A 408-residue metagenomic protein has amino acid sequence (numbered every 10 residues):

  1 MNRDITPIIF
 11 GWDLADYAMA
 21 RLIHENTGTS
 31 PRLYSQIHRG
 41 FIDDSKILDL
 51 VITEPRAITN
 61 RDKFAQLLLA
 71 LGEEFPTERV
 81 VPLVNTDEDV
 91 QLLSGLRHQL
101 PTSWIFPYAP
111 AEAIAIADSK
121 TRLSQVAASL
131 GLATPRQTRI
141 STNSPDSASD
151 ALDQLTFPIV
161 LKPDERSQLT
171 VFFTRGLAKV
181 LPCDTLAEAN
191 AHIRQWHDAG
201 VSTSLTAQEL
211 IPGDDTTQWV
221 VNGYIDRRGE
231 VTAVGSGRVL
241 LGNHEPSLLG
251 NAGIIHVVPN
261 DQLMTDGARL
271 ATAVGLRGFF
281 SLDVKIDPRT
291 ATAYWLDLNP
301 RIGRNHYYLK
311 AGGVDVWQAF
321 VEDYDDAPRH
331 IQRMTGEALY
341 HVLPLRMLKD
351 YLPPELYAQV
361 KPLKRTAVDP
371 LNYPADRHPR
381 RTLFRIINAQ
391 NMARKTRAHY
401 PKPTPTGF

Functional and structural regions predicted by a protein language model:
M1-A109, N143-S149, M392-P403: ATP-binding N-terminal substructure of ATP-dependent carboxylate-amine bond-forming enzymes
I116-T206, R227-R228: Active-site nucleotide/adenylate-binding loops and adjacent lid/helix of ATP-dependent enzymes
C183-E245, P259-Q262, I286, A293-Y294: Phosphate-binding site of ATP-dependent enzymes
T206, F279-S281, H330-T335: Flexible, glycine/charged-enriched surface loops at secondary-structure junctions
L240-H244, L248-A252, N299-G313: Glycine-rich phosphate/pyrophosphate-binding beta-alpha loops
P246-L249, V257-L282: Oxyanion-binding "anion nests"
A271-Y307: Conserved metal-phosphate-binding beta-hairpin within the catalytic cores of diverse ATP-dependent phosphoryl-transfer
Q318-F408: Peripheral (often C-terminal) accessory segments that flank ATP-dependent C-N-forming ligase machineries
